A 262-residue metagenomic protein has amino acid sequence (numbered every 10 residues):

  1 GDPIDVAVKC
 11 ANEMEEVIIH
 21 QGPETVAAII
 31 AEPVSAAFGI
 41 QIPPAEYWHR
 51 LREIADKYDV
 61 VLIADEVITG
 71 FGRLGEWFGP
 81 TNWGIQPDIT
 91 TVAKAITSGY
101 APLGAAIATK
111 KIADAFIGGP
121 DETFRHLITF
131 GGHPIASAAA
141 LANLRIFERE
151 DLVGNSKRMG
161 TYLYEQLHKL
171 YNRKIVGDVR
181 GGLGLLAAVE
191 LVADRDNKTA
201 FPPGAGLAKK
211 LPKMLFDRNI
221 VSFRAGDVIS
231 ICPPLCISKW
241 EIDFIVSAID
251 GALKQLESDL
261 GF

Functional and structural regions predicted by a protein language model:
G1-F262: Conserved N-terminal phosphate-binding loop of PLP-dependent enzymes in the Aspartate aminotransferase
